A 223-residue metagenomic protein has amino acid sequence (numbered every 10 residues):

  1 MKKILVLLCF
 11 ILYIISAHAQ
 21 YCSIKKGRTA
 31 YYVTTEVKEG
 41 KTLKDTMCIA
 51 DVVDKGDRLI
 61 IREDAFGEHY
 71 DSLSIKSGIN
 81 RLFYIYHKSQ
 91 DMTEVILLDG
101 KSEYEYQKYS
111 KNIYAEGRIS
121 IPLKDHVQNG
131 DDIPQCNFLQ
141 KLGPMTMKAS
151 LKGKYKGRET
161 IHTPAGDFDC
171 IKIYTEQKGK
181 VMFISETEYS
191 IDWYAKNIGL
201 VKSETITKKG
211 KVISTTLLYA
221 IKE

Functional and structural regions predicted by a protein language model:
M1-S23: Bacterial Sec-dependent N-terminal signal peptides
Q20-E223: Conserved functional acidic sites
